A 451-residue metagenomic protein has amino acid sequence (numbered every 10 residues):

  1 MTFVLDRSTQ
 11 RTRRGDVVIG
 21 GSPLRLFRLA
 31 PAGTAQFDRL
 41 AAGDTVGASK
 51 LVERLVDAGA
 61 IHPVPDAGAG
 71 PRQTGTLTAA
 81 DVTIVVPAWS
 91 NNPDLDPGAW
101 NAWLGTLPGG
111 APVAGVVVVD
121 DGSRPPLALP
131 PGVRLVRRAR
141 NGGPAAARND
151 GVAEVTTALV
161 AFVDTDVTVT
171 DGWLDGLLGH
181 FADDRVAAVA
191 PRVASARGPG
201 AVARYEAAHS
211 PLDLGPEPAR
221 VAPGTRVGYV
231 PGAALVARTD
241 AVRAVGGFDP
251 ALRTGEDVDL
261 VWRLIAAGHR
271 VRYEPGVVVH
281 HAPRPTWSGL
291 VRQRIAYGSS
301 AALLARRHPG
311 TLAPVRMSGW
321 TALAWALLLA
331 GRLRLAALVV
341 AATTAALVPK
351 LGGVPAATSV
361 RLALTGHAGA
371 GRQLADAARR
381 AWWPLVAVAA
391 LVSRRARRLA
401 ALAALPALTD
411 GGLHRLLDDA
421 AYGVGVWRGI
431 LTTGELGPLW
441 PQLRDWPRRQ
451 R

Functional and structural regions predicted by a protein language model:
T2, R11-T106: N-proximal low-complexity "stem/linker" segments adjacent to membrane-targeting elements
L55, L260-T311, A341-G366: Catalytic donor/gating beta->alpha subdomain of glycosyltransferases that bind UDP-sugars
L55, P231-A237, A241-G246, A251-V277: A short, conserved alpha-helix in the catalytic core of glycosyltransferases
N101-A139: Acidic donor-binding segment of Leloir-type glycosyltransferases
R137-V155, T165, P218-G228: Glycine-rich, basic loop-to-helix element that forms the pyrophosphate-binding segment of sugar-nucleotide handling
V160: Short aromatic/hydrophobic "clamp" motif used to bind/position activated sugar donors
G172-R204, A282: Conserved donor NDP-sugar-binding/catalytic core segment of glycosyltransferases
P191, E206-V227: Short, flexible, basic/aromatic active-site loop/helix in glycosyltransferases
